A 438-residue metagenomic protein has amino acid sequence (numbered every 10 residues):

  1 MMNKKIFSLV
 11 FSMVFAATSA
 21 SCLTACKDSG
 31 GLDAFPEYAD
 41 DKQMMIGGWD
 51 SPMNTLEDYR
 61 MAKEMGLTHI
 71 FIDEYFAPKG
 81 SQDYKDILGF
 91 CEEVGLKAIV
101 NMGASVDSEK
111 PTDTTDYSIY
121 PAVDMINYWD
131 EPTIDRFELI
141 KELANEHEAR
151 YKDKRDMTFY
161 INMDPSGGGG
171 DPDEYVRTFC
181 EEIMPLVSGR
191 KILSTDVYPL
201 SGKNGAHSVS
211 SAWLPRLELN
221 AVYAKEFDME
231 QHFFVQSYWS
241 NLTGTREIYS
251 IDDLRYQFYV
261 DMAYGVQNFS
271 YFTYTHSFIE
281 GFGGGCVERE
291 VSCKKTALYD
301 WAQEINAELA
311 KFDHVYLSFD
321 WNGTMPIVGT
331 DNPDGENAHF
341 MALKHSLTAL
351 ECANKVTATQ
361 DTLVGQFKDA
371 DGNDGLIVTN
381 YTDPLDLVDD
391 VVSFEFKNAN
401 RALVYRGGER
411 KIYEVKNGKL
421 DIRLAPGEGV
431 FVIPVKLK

Functional and structural regions predicted by a protein language model:
M1-F11: Bacterial N-terminal signal peptides that target proteins for export
M2-N3, A25, V404, G408: Intrinsically disordered, low-complexity sequence elements enriched in Ser/Thr/Gly/Pro
K4-I6, D28, G418: N-terminal cationic leader/targeting segments used for protein routing and processing
V10-S21: Bacterial N-terminal signal peptides
S19-A34: Bacterial Sec-dependent N-terminal signal peptides
G30-R401, Y405-K438: Glycan-processing catalytic domains of CAZymes
